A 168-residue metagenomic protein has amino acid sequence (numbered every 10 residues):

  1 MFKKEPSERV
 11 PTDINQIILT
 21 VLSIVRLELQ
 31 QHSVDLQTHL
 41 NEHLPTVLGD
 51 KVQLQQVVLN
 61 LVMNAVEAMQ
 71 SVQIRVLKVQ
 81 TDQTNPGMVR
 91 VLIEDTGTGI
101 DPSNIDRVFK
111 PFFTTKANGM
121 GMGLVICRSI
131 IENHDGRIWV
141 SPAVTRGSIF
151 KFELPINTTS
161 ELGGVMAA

Functional and structural regions predicted by a protein language model:
M1-A168: Core catalytic ATP-binding domain of two-component histidine kinases
